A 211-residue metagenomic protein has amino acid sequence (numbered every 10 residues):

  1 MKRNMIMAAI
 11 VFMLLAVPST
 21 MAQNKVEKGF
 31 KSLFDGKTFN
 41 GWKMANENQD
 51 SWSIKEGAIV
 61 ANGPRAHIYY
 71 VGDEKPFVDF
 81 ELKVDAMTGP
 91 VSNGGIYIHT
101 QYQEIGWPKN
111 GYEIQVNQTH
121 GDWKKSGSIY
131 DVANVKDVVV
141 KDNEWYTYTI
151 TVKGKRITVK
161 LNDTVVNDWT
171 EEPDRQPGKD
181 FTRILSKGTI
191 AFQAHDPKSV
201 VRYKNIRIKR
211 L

Functional and structural regions predicted by a protein language model:
M1-N24: Bacterial Sec-dependent N-terminal signal peptides
M21-L211: Carbohydrate-interacting regions of secretory-pathway proteins
